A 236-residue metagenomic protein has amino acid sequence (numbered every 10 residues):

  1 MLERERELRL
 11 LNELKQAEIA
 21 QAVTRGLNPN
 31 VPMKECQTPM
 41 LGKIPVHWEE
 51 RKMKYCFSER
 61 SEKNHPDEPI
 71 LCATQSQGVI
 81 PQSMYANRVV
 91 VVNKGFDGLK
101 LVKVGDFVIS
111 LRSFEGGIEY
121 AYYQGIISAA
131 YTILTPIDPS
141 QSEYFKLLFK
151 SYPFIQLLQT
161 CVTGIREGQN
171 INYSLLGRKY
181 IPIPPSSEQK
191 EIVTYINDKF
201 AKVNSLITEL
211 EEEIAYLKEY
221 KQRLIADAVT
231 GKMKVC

Functional and structural regions predicted by a protein language model:
M1-V31, I183-C236: Amphipathic alpha-helical coiled-coil/heptad-repeat segments
C36-H65, P182, S186, K190: Non-catalytic DNA-recognition/assembly elements of restriction-modification systems
K54-N93: DNA target-recognition patches
E62, P66-S76, L101, I118-A129 (+1 more regions): Short, surface-exposed loop/turn microsegments at beta-strand edges and helix-strand junctions
F96-K100: Short, surface-exposed secondary-structure edge patches
K103-D106: Structural motif
L111-R112, G125-T132, I165-K190: A short glycine-rich beta-alpha junction/loop motif
S113-G117: Short, charged beta-turn/beta-strand-edge "cap" motif at the junction between a beta-strand and an adjacent loop
